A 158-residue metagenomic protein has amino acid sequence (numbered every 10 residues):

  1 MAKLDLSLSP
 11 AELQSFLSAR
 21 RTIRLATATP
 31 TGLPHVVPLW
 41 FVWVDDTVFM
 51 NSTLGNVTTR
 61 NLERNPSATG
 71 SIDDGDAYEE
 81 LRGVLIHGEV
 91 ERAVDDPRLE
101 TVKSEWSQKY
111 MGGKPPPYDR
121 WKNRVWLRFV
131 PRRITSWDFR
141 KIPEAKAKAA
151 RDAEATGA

Functional and structural regions predicted by a protein language model:
M1-L8, Y78-A158: Charged, gly/pro-rich active-site loop segments
A2-R24: Short, basic/aromatic recognition patches
L13, T58, R64, R98-V102 (+1 more regions): Amphipathic alpha-helical interface surfaces
Q14-S15, W40, R60, D76 (+1 more regions): Short secondary-structure boundary/capping segments
R20-L54, L62, G70-D73: Short beta-strand segments
V44-D45, V57-R60, E79, A145-K146: A short local loop/turn or secondary-structure capping micro-motif enriched for an aromatic residue
